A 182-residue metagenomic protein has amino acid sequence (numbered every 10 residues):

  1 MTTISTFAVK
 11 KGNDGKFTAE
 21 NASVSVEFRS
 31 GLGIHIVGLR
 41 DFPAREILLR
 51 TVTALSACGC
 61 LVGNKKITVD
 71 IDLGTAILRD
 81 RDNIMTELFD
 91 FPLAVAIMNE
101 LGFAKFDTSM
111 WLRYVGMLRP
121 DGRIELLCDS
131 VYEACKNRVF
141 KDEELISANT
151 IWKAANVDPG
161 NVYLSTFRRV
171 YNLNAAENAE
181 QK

Functional and structural regions predicted by a protein language model:
M1-K182: Peripheral, non-AAA+ core regions of ATP-driven protein-machinery
